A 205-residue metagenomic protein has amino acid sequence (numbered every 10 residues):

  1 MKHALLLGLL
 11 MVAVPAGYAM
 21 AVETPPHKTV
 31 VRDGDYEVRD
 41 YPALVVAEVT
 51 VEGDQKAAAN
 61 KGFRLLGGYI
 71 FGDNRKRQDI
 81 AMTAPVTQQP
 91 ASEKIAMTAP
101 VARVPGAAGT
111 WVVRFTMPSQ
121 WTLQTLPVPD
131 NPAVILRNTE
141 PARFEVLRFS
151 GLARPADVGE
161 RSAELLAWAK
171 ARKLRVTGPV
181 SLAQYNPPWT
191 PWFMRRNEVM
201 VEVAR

Functional and structural regions predicted by a protein language model:
K2-R205: A solvent-exposed interaction/effector surface
